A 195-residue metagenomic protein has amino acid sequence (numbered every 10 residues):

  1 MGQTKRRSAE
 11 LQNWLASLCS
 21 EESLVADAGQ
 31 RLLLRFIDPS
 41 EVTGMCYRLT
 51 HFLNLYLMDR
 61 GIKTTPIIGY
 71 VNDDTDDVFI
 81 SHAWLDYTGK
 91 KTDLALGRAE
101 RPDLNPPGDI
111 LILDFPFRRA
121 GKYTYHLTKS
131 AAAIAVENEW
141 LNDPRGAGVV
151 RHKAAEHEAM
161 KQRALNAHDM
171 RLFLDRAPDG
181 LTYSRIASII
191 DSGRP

Functional and structural regions predicted by a protein language model:
G2-P195: A structural boundary/capping signal
